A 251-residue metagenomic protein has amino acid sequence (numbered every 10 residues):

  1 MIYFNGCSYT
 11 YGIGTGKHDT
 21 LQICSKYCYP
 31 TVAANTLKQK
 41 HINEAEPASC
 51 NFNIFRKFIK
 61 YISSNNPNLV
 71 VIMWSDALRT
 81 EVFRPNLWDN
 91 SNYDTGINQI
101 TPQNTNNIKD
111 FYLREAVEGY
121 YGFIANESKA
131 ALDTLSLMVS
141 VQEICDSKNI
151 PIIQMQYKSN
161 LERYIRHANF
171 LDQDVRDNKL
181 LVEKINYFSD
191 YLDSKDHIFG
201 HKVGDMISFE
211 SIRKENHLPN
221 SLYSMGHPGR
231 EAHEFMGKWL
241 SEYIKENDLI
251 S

Functional and structural regions predicted by a protein language model:
M1-N53, K57-I59, S63-S64, G229-F235: Serine-esterase "nucleophile elbow" of acetyl-processing enzymes
I59-S251: Alpha-helical cap/lid subdomain in secreted, periplasmic, or secretory-pathway luminal O-acyl-processing enzymes
